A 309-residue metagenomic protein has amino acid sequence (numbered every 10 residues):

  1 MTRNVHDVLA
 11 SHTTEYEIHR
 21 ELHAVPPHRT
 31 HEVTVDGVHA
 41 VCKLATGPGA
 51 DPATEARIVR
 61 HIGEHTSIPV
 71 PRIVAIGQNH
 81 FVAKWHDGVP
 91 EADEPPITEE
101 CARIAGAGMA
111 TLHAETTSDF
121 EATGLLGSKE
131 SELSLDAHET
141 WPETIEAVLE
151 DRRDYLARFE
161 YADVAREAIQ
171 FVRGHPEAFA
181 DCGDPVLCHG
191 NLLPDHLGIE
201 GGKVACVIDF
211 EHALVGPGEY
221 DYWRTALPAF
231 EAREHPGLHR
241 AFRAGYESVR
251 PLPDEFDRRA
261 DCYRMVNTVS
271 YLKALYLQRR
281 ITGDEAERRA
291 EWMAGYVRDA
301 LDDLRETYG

Functional and structural regions predicted by a protein language model:
T2-Y16, T117-G190, R289, M293 (+1 more regions): An alpha-helical support segment within catalytic cores of ATP-dependent transferases
T14, D36-A40, V204: Short acidic/polar mixed-charge low-complexity motifs
E21-T140, E146, A157-R158: ATP-binding pocket architecture of kinase catalytic cores
R29-V33, I169-Y220: Active-site acidic catalytic loop and adjacent metal/ATP-binding pocket of ATP-dependent phosphoryl transfer enzymes
V82-P95, L149-E150, T268-E287: A glycine-centered beta->alpha junction motif in the catalytic cores of kinase/phosphotransferase enzymes
E219-P251, R264-G283: Active-site activation/catalytic loop segments of kinase-like enzymes and analogous catalytic loops in related
E255-Y263: Alpha-helical scaffolds flanking conserved acidic
Y271-G309: ATP/Mg2+ or Mg2+-diphosphate-binding catalytic cores that bind nucleotide phosphates or diphosphates via glycine-rich
